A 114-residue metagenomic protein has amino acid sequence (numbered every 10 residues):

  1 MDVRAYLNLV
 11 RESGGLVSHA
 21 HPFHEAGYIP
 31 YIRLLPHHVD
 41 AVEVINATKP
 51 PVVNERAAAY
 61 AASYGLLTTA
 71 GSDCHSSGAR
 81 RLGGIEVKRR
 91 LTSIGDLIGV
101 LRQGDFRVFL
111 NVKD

Functional and structural regions predicted by a protein language model:
M1-G14: Binuclear metal-dependent hydrolase catalytic cores centered on His/Asp/Glu-rich metal-binding motifs
N8, L16, E25-D114: Charged catalytic cores and adjacent phosphate/nucleic-acid-binding surfaces used for phosphate/nucleic-acid chemistry
H21-P22: Short, well-ordered beta-to-alpha junction loops that form the rim of enzyme active sites and present histidine/acidic
